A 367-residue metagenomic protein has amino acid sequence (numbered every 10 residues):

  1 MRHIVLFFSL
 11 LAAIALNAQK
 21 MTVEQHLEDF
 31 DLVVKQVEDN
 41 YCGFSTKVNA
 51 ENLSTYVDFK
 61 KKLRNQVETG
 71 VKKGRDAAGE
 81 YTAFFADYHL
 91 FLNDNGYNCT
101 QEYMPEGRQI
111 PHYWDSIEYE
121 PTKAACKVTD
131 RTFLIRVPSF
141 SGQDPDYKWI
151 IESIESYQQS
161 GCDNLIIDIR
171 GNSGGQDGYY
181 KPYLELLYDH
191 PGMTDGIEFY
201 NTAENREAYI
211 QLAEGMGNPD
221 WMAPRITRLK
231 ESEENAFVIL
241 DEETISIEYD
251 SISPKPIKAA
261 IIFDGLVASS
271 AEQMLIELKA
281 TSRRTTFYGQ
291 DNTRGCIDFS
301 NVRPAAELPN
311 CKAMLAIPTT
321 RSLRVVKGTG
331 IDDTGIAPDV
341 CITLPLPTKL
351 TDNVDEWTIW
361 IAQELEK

Functional and structural regions predicted by a protein language model:
M1-K20: Bacterial Sec-dependent N-terminal signal peptides
A18-M222, E243-T244, K255-A260, R284-T285 (+6 more regions): Flexible, low-complexity junctional segments that flank or bridge functional domains
R136-V137, F263, G289, I317-R321 (+2 more regions): Pocket-edge structural micro-motifs
P224-R225, N235: Post-transit mature regions of eukaryotic precursor proteins
R228-S232: Loop/turn-rich, solvent-exposed surfaces of beta-rich toroidal or solenoidal domains
A236-P304: Flexible, glycine-rich surface segments
L266-A268, N292-G295, A313-M314, T320-V325: Short Gly/Pro-enriched loop/turn and capping motifs at secondary-structure junctions
T320-V354: Active-site rim recognition segments
